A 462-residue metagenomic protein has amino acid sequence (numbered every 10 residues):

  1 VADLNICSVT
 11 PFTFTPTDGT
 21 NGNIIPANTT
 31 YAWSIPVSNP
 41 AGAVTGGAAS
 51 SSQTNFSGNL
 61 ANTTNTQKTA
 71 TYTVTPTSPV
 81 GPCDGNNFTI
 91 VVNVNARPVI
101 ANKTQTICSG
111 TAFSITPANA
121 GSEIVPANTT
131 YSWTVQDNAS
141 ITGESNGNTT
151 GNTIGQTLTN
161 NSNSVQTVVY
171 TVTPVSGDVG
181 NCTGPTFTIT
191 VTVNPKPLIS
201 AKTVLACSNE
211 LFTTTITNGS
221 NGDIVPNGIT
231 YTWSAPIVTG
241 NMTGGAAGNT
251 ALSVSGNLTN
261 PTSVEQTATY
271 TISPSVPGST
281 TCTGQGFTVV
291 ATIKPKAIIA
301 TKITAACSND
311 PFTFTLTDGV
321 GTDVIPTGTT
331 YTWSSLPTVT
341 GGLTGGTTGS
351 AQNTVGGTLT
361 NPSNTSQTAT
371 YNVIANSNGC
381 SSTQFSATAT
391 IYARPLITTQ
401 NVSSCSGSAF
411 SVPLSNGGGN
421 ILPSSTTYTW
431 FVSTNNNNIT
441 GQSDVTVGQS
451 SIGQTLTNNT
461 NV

Functional and structural regions predicted by a protein language model:
V1-V462: Extracellular low-complexity Ser/Thr/Asn/Gly-rich intrinsically disordered segments
